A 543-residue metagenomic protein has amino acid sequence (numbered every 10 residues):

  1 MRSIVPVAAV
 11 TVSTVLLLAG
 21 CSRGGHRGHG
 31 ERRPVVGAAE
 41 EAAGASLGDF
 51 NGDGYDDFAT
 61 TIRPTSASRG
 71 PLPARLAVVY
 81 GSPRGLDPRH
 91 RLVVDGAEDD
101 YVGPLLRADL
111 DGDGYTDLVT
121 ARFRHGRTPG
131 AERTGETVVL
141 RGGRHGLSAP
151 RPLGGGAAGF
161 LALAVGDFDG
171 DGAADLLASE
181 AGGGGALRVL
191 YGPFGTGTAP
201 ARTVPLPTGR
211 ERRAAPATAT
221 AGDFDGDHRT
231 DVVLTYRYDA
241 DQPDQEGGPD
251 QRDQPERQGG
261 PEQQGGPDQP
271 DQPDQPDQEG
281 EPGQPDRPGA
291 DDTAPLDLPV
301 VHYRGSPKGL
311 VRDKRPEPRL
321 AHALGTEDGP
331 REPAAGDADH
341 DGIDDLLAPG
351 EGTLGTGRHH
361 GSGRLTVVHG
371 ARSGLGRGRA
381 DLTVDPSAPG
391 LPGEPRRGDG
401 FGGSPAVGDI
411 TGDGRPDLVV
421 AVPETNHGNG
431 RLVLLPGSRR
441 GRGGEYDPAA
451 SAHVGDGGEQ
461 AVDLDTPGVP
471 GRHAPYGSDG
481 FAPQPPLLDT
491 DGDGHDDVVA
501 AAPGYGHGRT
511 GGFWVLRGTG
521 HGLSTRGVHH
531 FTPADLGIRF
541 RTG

Functional and structural regions predicted by a protein language model:
R2-E41, Y80-D100, V139-A158, Y191-A214 (+5 more regions): Blade-edge motifs of beta-propeller repeat domains
R33-V35, E41-Y55, V102-Y115, F160-F168 (+5 more regions): Beta-propeller blade termini
G52-T61, G112-R122, G170-S179, G226-T235 (+3 more regions): Acidic/hydrophobic-patterned starts of short beta strands in beta-sheet-rich repeat architectures
T60, V78-V79, L118-T120, T137-L140 (+12 more regions): Hydrophobic strand positions within the blades of repeat-based beta-sheet folds
R63-R69, F123-P129, A181-G184, Y238-Q242 (+3 more regions): Short glycine/acidic-enriched loop and turn motifs that connect beta-strands
L72-R75, R133-E136, G184-A186, A294-P299 (+6 more regions): A detector of repeated loop/turn-to-beta-strand junctions in beta-rich toroidal repeat architectures
A214-A217, G226-D244, D286-P405, G414-G428 (+1 more regions): Beta-propeller domains
A240-A290: Long, intrinsically disordered low-complexity tandem-repeat regions enriched in serine/threonine/proline and other
